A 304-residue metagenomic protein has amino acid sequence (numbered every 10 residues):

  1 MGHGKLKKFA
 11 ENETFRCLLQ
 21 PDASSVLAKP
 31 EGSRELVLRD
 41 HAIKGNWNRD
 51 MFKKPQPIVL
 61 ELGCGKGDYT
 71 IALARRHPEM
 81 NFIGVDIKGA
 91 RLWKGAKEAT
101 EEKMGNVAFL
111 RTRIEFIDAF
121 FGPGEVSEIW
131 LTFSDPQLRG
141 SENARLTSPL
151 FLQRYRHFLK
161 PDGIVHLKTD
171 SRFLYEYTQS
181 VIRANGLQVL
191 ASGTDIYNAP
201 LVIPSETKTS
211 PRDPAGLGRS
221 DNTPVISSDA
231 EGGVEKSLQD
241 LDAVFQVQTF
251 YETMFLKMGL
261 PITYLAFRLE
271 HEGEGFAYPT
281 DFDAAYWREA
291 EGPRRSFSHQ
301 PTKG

Functional and structural regions predicted by a protein language model:
M1-P55, G193-E206, V234-G304: SAM/dcSAM-binding transferase cores
G63-G67: Class I SAM-dependent methyltransferase "Motif I" SAM/SAH-binding loop
K88: Conserved SAM/SAH-binding beta-strand->alpha-helix loop
A96-P123: S-adenosyl-L-methionine
F120-E128, F133: A short acidic, Gly/Pro-enriched loop at the edge of an enzyme's catalytic core that lines a small-molecule cofactor
T147-P161: A short glycine-rich, Lys/Arg-flanked "PGG" loop and its adjoining helix->strand segment in the class I
D162-T169: Conserved beta-strand signature within the Rossmann-like core of class I S-adenosyl-L-methionine
K208-P224, E231-K236, Q300-T302: A cross-taxon signal for low-complexity, glycine/charged-rich
